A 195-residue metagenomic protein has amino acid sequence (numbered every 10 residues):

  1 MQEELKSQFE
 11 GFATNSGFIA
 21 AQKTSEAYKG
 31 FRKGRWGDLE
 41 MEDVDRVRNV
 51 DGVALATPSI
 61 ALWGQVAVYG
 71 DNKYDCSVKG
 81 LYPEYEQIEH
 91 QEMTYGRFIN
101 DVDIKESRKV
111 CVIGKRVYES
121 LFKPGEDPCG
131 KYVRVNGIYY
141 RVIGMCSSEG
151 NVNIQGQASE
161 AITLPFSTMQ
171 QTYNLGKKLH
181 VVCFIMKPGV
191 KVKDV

Functional and structural regions predicted by a protein language model:
M1-Q2, G130: Charged, well-structured alpha/beta interaction segments
Q2-S77, E84-Q87, E119-S120, Q170-Q171 (+1 more regions): Hydrophobic, regular-secondary-structure patches
G11, L39, K73, K105 (+2 more regions): A generic fold-level signal
G17, V78-K79, C111, I162: Short glycine- and hydrophobic/aromatic-rich loop-to-beta-strand nucleating segment in the catalytic cores
K29-R32, Y69-K73, D101-E106, I154-Q157 (+1 more regions): Short glycine-enriched loop/turn motifs at secondary-structure junctions
L55-A61, I104, S147, F184: Hydrophobic/anchoring residues in structured secondary elements
P58-A61, L81, G96, V102: Conserved beta-strand termini and adjacent loop/short-helix elements that scaffold enzyme active sites in alpha/beta
E84-I99, K109-V195: Mid-to-C-terminal secondary-structure elements that act as membrane-proximal/extracytoplasmic interface segments
